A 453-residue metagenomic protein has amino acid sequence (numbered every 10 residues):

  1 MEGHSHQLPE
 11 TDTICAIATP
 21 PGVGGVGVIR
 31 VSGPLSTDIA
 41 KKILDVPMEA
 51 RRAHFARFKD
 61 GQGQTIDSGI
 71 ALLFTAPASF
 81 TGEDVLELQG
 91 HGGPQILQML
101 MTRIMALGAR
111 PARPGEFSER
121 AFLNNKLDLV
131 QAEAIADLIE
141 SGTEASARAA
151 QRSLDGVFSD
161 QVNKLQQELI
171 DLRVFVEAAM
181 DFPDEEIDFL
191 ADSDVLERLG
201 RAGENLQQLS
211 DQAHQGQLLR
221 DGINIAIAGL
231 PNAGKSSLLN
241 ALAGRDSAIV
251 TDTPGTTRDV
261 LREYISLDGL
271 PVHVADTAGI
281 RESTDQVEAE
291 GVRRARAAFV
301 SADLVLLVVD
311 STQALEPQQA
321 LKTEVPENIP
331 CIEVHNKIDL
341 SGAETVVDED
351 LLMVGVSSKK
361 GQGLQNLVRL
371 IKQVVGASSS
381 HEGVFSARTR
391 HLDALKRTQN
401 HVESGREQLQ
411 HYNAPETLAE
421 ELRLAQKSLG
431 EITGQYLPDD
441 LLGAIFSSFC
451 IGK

Functional and structural regions predicted by a protein language model:
M1-R148, R152, G156, I332: A glycine-rich (often HGG/GG-containing) alpha/beta subdomain
E2-P21, E144-S266, S283-D285, T312-K453: C-terminal-of-GTPase-core extension/linker across diverse P-loop GTPases
G24, R51-H54, S301-L304, N328-C331 (+1 more regions): Short glycine-/polar-rich loops that comprise or flank the Walker A/P-loop and associated switch/sensor motifs
S32, G90-G92, L242, T277 (+2 more regions): Glycine-rich, N-terminal phosphate-binding loop of Rossmann-like dinucleotide-binding domains
F55-T75, G255-S283, S301-L304: Switch I (G2) and immediately adjacent beta-strands of P-loop GTPase domains
R110, P271-H273, P330, L352: Conserved beta-strand segments of alpha/beta enzyme cores
V274, V308, V334: Generic enzyme active-site microenvironment
E288-T312: Inter-motif core of Ras-like GTPase G domains
